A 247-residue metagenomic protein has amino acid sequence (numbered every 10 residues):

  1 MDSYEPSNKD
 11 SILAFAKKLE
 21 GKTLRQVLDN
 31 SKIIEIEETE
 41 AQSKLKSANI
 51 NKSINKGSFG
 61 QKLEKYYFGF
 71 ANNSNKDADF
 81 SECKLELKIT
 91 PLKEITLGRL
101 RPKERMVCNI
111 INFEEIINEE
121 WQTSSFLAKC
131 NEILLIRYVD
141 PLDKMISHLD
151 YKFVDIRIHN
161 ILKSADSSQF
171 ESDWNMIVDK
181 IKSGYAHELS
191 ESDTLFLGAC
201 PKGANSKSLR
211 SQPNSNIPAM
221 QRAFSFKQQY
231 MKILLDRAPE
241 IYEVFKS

Functional and structural regions predicted by a protein language model:
M1-F80, E86-S247: Nucleic-acid endonuclease domains
